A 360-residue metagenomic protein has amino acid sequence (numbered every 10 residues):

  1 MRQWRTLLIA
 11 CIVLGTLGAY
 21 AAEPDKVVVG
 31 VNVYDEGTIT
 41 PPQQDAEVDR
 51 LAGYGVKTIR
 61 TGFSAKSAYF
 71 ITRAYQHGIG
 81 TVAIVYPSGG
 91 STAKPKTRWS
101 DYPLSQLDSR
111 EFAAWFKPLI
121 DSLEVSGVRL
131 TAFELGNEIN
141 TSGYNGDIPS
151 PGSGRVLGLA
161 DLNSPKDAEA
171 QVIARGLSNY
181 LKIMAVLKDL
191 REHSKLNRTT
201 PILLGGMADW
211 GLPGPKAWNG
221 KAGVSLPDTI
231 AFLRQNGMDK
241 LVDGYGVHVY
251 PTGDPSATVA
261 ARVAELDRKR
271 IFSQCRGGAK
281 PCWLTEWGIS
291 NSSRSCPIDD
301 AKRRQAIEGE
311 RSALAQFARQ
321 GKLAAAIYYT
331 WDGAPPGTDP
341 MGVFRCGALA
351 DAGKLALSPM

Functional and structural regions predicted by a protein language model:
L8-T16: Bacterial N-terminal signal peptides
A21-G62, Y329: Boundary/entry segment of secreted carbohydrate-active catalytic domains
A22-E23, A46-G53, S67-V82, D121-V128 (+3 more regions): Acidic (Asp/Glu)-rich catalytic clusters
I39-P42, S150-P165, S292-G309, L314-M360: Aromatic-rich peripheral "rim/lid" segments of glycoside hydrolase catalytic domains that contact and position glycan
A68, I84, D167-R304, P336-L355: Noncatalytic carbohydrate-binding groove/subsite architecture in carbohydrate-active enzymes
G89-W115, T141-I173, S292-D299, G337-C346: Surface-exposed, active-site-proximal loop segments in enzymatic domains
D101-N137, G158-K195, A222-L241, E308-F317: An active-site-proximal structural segment forming one wall of the substrate-binding cleft that immediately precedes
F116-R175, P201-D209, P251, W283-L284 (+1 more regions): Active-site groove signature of glycoside hydrolases
